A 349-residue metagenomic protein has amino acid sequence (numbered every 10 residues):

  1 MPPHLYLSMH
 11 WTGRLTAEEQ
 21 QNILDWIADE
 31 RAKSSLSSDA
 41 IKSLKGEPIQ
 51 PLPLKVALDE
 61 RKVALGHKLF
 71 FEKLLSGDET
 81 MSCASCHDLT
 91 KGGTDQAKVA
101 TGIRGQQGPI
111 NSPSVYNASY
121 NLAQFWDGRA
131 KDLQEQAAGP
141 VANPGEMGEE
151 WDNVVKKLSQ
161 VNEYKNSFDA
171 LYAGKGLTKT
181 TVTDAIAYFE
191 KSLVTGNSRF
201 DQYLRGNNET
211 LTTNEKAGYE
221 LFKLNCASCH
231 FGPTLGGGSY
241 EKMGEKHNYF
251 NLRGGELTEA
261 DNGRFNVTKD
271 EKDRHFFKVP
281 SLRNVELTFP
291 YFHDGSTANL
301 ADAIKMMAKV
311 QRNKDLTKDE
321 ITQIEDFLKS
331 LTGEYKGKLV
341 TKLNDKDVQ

Functional and structural regions predicted by a protein language model:
M1-P2, V115, L133, F168 (+2 more regions): Bulky hydrophobic/aromatic "packing anchor" residues in well-ordered structure
P2-H10, A303-K309: Short helix/strand-capping connector loops at secondary-structure junctions
L7-S8, T12-A64, N121, G139 (+5 more regions): Post-cleavage N-terminal segment of exported redox proteins
H10-A17, V310-K318: Short, flexible active-site recognition loops that position polar ligands and cofactors
A40-G139, Q202-A298, D302-K305, K314 (+1 more regions): Short glycine/threonine-rich turn/loop motifs
S76-G77, K179-T180, T317-K318: Alpha-helix N-cap/helix-initiation sites
G145: Central I-helix of cytochrome P450 enzymes
E320-T322: Terminal end segments
